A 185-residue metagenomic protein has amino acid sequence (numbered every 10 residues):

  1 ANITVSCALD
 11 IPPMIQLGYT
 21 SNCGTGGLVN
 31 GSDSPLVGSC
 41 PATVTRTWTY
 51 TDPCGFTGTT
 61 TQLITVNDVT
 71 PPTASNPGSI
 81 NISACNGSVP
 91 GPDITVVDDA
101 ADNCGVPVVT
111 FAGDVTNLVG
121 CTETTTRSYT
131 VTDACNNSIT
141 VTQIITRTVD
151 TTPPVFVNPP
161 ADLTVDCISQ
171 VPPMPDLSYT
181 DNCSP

Functional and structural regions predicted by a protein language model:
A1-P185: Proline-threonine-serine-rich low-complexity tracts
